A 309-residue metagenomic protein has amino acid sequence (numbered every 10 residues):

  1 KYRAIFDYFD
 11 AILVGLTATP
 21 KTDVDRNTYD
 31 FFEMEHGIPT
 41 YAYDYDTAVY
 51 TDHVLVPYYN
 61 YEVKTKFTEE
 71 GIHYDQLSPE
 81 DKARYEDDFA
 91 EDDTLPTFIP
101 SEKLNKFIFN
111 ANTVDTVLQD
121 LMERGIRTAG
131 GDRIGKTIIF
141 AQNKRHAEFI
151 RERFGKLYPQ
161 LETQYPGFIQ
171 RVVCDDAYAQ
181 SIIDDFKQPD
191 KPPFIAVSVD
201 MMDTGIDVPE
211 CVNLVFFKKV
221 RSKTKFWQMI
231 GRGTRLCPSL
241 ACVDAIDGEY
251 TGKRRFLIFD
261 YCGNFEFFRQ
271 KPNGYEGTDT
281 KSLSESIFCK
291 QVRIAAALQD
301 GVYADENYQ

Functional and structural regions predicted by a protein language model:
K1-R26, D52-H53: Conserved helicase ATPase motor motifs in RecA-like P-loop NTPase domains
I5-I12, T19, D120, R124 (+5 more regions): Generic, well-ordered alpha-helical scaffold segments in large soluble proteins
D25-Y43, L161-G167, C237-A245: Flexible phosphate/Mg2+-sensing switch loops adjacent to catalytic phosphate-binding sites
R26-I134: Interdomain helical connector at the RecA1-RecA2 junction of SF1/SF2 helicase-like NTPases
D87, P96-S198: Conserved C-terminal RecA-like helicase domain
T97-F109, T116, C262-Q309: Long, largely alpha-helical accessory region at the distal end of helicase-like NTP-driven motors
E162-Q164, F168-D279: Conserved RecA-like P-loop NTPase helicase motor core
